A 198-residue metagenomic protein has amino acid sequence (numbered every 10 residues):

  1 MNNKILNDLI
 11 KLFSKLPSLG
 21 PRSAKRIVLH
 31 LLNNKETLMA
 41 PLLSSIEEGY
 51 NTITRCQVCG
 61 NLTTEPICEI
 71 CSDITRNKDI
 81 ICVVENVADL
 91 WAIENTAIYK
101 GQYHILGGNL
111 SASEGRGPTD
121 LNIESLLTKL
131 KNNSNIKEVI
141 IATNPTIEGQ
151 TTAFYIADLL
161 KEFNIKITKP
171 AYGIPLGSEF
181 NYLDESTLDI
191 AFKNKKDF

Functional and structural regions predicted by a protein language model:
M1-P17: Extended, structured, electrostatic nucleic-acid-contact surfaces
D8-K11, N34-T54: Short Cys/His-rich Zn2+-coordinating modules
A24, D73-I140: Extended interfacial segments that mediate partner engagement and assembly in macromolecular machines
K35, Y99-K100, L127-F198: Long C-terminal interaction/binding lobes of large macromolecular proteins
I53, E65, I80: Residues immediately within or flanking Cys/His clusters that coordinate Zn2+ in small zinc-binding modules
C56-C59, C68-C71: Short cysteine-rich clusters marking metal-coordination/redox-active sites
T63-P66, T75: Cys/His-rich microdomains that often coordinate metals
